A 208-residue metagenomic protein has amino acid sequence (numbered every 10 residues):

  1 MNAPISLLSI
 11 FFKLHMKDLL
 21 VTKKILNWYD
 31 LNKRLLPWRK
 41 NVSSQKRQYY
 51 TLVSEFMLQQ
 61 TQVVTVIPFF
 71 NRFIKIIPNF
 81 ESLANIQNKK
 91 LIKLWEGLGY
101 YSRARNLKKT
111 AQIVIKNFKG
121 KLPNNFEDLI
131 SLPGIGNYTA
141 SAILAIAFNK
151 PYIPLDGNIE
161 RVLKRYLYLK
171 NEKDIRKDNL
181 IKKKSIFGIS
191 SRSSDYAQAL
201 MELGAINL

Functional and structural regions predicted by a protein language model:
A3, F12, L19, W28-L208: Catalytic cores of DNA base-excision repair glycosylases
L7-L8, L14: Leucine-biased recognition of intrinsically disordered, low-complexity hydrophobic segments
I25: Non-catalytic nucleic-acid substrate-recognition regions in nucleic-acid-modifying enzymes
